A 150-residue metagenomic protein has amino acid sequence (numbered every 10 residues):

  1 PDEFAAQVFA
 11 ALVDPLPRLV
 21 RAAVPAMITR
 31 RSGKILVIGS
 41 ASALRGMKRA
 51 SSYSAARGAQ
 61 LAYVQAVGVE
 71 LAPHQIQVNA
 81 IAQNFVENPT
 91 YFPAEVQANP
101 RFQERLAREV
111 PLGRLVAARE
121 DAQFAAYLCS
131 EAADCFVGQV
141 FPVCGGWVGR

Functional and structural regions predicted by a protein language model:
P1, K34-A59, V64-P73, F85-V86: Catalytic loop of short-chain dehydrogenase/reductase
P1-V20, S32, L36, Q60 (+1 more regions): Catalytic Tyr-X3-Lys loop
L12, K34-S40, Q77-A82, P111 (+2 more regions): Structural signature of the Rossmann-like NAD(P)-dependent dehydrogenase/reductase core
V20-R21, Q65: A short, exposed helix-loop element centered on a Lys and neighboring polar residues
P25, V69-P73, D134: Alpha-helical segment proximal to the catalytic Tyr-Lys
R45, A126, V137-R150: Short C-terminal tail/terminal secondary-structure segment of NAD(P)H-dependent dehydrogenase/reductase domains
P73, Q83-E109, R150: A glycine/serine/threonine-rich, flexible loop-to-helix segment that serves as the NAD(P) cofactor-binding "lid"
V110-D121: A conserved structural motif in NAD(P)-dependent oxidoreductases
